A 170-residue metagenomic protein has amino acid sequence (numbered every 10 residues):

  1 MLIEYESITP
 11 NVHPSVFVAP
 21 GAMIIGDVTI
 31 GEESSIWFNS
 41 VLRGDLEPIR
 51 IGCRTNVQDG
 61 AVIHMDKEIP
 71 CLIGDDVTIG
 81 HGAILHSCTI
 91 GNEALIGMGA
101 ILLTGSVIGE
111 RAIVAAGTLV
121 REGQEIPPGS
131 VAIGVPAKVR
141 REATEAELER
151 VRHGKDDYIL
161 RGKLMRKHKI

Functional and structural regions predicted by a protein language model:
M1-V12, F17, D45-C53, D59-A61 (+2 more regions): Glycine-rich hexapeptide-repeat left-handed beta-helix
F17-V18, S35: Conserved short histidine dyad/triad with adjacent acidic residue
I25-G31: N-terminal glycine-rich anion-binding loops that anchor highly charged ligand groups
